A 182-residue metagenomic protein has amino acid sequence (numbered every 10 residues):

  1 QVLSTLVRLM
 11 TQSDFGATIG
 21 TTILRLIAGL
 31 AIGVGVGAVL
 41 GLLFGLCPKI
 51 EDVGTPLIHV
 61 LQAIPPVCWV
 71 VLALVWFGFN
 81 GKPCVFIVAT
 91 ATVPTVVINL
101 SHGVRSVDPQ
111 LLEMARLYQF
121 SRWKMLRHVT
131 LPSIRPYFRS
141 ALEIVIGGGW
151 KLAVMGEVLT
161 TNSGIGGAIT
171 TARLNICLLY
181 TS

Functional and structural regions predicted by a protein language model:
Q1-A31: Periplasmic/extracellular loop-to-transmembrane helix junction in inner-membrane transport proteins
Q1-T11, T160-I176: Short hydrophobic, aromatic-rich alpha-helical segments embedded in or entering the lipid bilayer of multi-pass
F15, I19, I23, V53-V60 (+6 more regions): Hydrophobic alpha-helical elements at and bordering transmembrane segments of multi-pass membrane proteins
V39-L74, I98-H102, E113: Cytoplasmic-entry segments and transmembrane alpha-helices of multi-pass inner-membrane transporters
P48, N80-G148, A153: Membrane-cytosol interface at the C-terminal ends of specific transmembrane alpha-helices in multi-pass membrane
L72-F77, I87: A structural signal for multi-pass alpha-helical bundles of membrane permease subunits that mediate small-molecule
Y180-T181: Conserved small/polar residues in nucleotide/adenosyl-binding loops
